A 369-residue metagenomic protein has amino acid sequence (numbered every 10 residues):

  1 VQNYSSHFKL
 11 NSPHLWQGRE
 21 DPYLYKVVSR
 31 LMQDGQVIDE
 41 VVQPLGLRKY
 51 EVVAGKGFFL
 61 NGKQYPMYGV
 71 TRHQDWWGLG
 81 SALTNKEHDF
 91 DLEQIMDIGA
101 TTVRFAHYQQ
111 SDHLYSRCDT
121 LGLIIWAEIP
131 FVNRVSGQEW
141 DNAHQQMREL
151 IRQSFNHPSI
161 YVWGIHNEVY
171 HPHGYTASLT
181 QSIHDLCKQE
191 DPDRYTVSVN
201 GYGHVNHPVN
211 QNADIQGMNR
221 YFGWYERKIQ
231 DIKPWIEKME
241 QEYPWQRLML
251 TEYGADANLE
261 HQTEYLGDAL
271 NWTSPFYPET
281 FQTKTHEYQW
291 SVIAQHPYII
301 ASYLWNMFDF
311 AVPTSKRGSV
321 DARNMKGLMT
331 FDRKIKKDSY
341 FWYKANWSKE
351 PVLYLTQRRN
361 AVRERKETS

Functional and structural regions predicted by a protein language model:
V1-Q109, Y115-R117, L121-I125, Q146 (+8 more regions): Secreted/periplasmic carbohydrate-active enzymes, especially glycoside hydrolases
G46-E51, V70-Q74, R104-R117, I129-N133 (+4 more regions): Short, solvent-exposed turn/loop segments enriched in Gly/Ser/Thr/Pro and often Arg
Y68-H73, S81, I124-N133, L150-F155 (+2 more regions): Aromatic- and acidic-residue-enriched carbohydrate-binding clefts of CAZyme catalytic domains
T120-I125, N212-G217, P244-Q246: Glycine-enriched alpha-helix->loop->beta-strand junction motifs that scaffold or abut catalytic
V135-D141, G164-D191: Active-site cleft segment of glycoside hydrolase catalytic domains centered on the general acid/base Glu
N142-P158, L186-E190, S291-V292: An active-site-proximal structural segment forming one wall of the substrate-binding cleft that immediately precedes
Q146-Y175, Y202, R220, A301-Y303: Active-site groove signature of glycoside hydrolases
Y161-W163, D185-K188, V197, N206-A213 (+2 more regions): Substrate-binding clefts and catalytic carboxylate motifs of secreted carbohydrate-active enzymes
